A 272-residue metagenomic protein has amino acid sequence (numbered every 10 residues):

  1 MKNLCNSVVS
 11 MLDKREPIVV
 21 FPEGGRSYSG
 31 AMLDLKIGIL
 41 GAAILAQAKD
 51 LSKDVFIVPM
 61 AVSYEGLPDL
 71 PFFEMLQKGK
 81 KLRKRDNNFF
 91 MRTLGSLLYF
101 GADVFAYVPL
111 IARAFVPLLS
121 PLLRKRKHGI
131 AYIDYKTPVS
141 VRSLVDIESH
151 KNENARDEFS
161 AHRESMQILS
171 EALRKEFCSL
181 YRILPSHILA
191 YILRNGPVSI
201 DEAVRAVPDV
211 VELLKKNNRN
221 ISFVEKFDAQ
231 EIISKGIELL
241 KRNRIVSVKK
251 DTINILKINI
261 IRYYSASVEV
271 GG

Functional and structural regions predicted by a protein language model:
M1-G272: Membrane-interfacial terminal anchoring regions of lipid-handling membrane enzymes
